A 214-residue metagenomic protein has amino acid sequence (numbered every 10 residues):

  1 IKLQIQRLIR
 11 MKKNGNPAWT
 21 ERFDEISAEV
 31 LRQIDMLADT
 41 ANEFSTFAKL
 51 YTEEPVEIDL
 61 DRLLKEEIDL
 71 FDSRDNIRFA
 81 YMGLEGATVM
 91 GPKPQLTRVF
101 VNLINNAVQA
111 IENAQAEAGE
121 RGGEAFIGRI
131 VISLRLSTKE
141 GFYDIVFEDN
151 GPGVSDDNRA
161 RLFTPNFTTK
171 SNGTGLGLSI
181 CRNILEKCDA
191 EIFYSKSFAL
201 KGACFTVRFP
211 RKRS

Functional and structural regions predicted by a protein language model:
I1-D35: Histidine phosphotransfer helical core of two-component systems
L50-E53, T88-G91, T169: Conserved micro-motifs of the catalytic ATP-binding
E54-I68: A conserved beta-strand-to-alpha-helix junction within the catalytic ATP-binding
R78-T88: Conserved catalytic submotifs in the C-terminal HATPase_c
F142, V154-P165: Short conserved segment of the HATPase_c
G177, C181: Short alpha-helical Gxxx[C/S/T] motif in the catalytic ATP-binding
L185-E186: Detector for a conserved hydrophobic position within an alpha-helical segment of the HATPase_c
A190-E191: Conserved glycine-rich
